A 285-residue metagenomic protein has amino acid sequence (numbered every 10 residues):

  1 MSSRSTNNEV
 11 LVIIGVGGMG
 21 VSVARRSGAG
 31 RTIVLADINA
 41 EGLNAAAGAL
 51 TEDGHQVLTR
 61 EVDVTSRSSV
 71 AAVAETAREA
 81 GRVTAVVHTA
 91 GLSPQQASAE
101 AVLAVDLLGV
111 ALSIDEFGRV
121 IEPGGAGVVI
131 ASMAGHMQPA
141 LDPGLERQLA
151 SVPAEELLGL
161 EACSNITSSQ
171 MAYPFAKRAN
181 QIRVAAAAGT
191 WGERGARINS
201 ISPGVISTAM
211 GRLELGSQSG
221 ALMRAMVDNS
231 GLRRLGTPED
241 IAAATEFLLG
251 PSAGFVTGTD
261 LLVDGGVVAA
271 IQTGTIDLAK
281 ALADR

Functional and structural regions predicted by a protein language model:
S2-V34: Canonical Rossmann dinucleotide-binding motif of NAD(H)/NADP(H)-dependent dehydrogenases/reductases, specifically
A29-A46: Conserved glycine-rich Rossmann-like NAD(P)H-binding loop of the short-chain dehydrogenase/reductase
L50-S68: Rossmann-fold cofactor-recognition segment
G91-Q96, P123-R194, P203-I206: Catalytic loop of short-chain dehydrogenase/reductase
R197, V256-G258: Short, small/polar-rich loop/turn modules that mediate ligand/substrate recognition or access, typified
P203-L213, A269: Short, flexible catalytic-loop segment of classical short-chain dehydrogenase/reductase
S230-I241, S252: A conserved structural motif in NAD(P)-dependent oxidoreductases
